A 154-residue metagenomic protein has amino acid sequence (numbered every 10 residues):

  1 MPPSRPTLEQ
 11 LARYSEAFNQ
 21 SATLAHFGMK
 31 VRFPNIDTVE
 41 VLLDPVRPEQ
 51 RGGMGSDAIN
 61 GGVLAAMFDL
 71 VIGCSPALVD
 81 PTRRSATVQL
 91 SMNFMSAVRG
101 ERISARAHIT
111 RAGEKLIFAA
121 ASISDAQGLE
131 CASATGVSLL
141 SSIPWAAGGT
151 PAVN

Functional and structural regions predicted by a protein language model:
M1-N154: Terminal targeting signals and extreme-terminal segments of soluble enzymes
